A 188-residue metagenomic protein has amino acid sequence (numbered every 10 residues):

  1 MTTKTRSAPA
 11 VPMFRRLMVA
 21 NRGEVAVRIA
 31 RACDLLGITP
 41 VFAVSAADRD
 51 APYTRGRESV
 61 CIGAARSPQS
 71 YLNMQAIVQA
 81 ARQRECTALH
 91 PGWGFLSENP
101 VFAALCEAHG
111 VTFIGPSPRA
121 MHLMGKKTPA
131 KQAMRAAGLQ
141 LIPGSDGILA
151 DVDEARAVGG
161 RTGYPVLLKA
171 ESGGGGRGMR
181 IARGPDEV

Functional and structural regions predicted by a protein language model:
T2-V188: N-terminal beta-alpha lobe that positions the nucleotide/phosphoryl donor in ATP/NTP-coupled carboxylate activation
